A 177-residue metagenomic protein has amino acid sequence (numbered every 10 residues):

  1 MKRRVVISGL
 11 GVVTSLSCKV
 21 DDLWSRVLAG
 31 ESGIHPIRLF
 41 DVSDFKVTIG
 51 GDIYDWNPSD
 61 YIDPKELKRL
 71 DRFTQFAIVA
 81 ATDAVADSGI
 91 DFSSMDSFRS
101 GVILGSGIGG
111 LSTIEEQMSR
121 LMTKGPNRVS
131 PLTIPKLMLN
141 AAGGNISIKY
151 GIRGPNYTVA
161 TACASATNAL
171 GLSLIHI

Functional and structural regions predicted by a protein language model:
M1-G109, T113-P155, I175: Conserved "HGTGT" condensation-loop signature of ketosynthase/thiolase-family condensing enzymes that catalyze
P155-T161: Short loop-beta-helix segment that forms the pyridoxal 5′-phosphate
A166: Short conserved active-site loop signatures built around small residues
A169: Active-site histidine-anchored catalytic micro-motif
L172: Short helices/loops that flank or line small-molecule/ion binding pockets
